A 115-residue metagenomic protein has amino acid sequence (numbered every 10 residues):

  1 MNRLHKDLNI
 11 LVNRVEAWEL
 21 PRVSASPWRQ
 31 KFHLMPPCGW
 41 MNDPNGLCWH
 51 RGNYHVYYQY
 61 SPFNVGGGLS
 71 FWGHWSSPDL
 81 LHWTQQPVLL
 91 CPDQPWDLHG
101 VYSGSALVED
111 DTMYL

Functional and structural regions predicted by a protein language model:
M1-L115: Carbohydrate-active catalytic/glycan-binding domains of CAZyme proteins, especially the secreted or lumenal ectodomains
